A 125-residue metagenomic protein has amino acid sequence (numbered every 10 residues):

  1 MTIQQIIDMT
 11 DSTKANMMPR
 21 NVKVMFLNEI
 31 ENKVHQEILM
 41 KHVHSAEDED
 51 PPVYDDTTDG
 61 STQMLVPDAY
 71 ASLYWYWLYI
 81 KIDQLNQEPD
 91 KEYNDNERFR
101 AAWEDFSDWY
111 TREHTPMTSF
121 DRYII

Functional and structural regions predicted by a protein language model:
M1-Q63, A101, D105-I125: Conserved short "hinge" loops at termini or chain/domain junctions
S12-N16, D83-E88: General structural signal for alpha-helix termini and helix-helix connectors
E29, A69, D90-K91: Surface-exposed peri-terminal alpha-helical interaction modules
Q63-S72: Structural motif
S72-Q84: Short, hydrophobic/amphipathic alpha-helical patches that form generic packing surfaces within helical domains
Q87-N96: Short conserved catalytic/interaction loops centered on acidic-Pro-aromatic/His motifs
